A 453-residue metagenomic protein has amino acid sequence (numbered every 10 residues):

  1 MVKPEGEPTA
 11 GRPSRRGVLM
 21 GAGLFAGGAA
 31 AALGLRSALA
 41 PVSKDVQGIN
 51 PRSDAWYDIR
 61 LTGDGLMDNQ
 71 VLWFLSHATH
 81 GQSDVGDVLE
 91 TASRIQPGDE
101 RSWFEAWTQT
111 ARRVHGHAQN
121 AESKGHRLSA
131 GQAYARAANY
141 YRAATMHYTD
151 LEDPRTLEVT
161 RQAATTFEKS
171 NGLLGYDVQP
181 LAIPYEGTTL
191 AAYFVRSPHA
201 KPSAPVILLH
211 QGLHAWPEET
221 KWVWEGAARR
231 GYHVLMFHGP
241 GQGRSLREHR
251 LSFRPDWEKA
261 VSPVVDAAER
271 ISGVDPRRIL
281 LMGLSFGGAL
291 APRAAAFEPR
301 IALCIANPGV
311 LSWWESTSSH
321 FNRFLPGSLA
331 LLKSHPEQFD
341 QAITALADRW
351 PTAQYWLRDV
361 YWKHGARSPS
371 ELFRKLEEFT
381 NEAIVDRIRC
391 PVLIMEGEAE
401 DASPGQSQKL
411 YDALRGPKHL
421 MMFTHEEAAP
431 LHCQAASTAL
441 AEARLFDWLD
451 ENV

Functional and structural regions predicted by a protein language model:
M1-P13: N-terminal secretory signal peptides
E7, G17-A38: N-terminal export signals
W107, R161-H199: N-terminal cap/lid segment of alpha/beta-hydrolase-fold proteins
S252-S272: Alpha/beta-hydrolase active-site loop
A296-R367: Hydrolase active-site cap/lid region
I388, I394-E396: Short beta-strand/loop motif that positions the catalytic acidic residue of the alpha/beta-hydrolase fold
L414-A429: Catalytic histidine neighborhood in serine/cysteine hydrolases with alpha/beta-hydrolase-type architecture
E426-A439: Catalytic histidine-centered segment of alpha/beta-hydrolase-like enzymes
